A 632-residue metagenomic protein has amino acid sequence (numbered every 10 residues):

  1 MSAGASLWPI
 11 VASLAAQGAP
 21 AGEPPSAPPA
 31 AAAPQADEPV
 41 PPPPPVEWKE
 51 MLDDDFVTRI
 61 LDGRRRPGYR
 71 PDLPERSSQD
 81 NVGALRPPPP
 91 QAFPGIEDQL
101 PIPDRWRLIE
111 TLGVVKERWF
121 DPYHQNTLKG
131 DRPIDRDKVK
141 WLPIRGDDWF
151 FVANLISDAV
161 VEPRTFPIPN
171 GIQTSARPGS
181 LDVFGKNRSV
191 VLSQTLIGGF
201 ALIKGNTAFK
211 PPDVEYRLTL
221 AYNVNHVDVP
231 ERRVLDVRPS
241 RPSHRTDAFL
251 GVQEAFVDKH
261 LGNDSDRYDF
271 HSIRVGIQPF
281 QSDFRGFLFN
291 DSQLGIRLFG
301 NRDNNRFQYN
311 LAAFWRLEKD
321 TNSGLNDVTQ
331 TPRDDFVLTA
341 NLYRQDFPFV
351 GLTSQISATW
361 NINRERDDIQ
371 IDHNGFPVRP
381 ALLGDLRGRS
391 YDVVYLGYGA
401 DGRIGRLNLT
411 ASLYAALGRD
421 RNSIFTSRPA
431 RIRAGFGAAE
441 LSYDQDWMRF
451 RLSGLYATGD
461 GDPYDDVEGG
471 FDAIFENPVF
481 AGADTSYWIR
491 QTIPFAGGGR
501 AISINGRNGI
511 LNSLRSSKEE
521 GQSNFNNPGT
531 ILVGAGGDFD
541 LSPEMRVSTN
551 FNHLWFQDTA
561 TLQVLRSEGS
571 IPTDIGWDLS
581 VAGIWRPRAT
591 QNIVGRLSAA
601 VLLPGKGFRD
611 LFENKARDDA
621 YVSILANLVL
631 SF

Functional and structural regions predicted by a protein language model:
W8-P212, D446, F450, F480: N-terminal periplasmic/intermembrane-space "pro-region" immediately following the signal or transit peptide
P87, R132-G146, P169-G171, S175-T321 (+5 more regions): Outer-membrane beta-barrel channel domains
L112-A153, R164-I168, I203-Y216, L261-H271 (+6 more regions): Short loop/turn motifs that connect adjacent beta-strands in outer-membrane beta-barrel proteins
A153-A159, Y216-L220, I273-V275, Y309-L311 (+8 more regions): Membrane-embedded beta-strand positions of outer-membrane beta-barrel proteins
I168-N170, D182-S189, V229-R233, R241-D247 (+10 more regions): Extracellular/periplasm-exposed beta-strand and loop segments of Gram-negative cell-envelope proteins, dominated by
R267-D269, F280-E468, I531-A535, D540-P543 (+4 more regions): Signature for the C-terminal beta-barrel architecture of outer-membrane proteins
G454-A457, G461-D574: C-terminal structural cap/anchor segments
A457, I474-N477, P587-F632: Predominantly the C-terminal beta-signal and adjacent terminal strand-loop region of outer-membrane beta-barrel
